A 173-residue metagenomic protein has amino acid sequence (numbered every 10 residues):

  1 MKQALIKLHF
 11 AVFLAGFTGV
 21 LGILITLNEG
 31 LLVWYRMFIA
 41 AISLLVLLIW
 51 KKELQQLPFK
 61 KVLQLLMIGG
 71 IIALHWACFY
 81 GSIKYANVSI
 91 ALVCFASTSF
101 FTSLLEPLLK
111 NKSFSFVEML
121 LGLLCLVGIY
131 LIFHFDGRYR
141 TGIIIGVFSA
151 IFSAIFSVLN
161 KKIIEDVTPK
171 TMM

Functional and structural regions predicted by a protein language model:
M1-F13, A41-M67, F79-Y80, N111-M119 (+2 more regions): Membrane-interface interhelical linkers
M1-W34, G70, L74, C78 (+1 more regions): Glycine-/small-residue-enriched transmembrane alpha-helix faces in small-molecule transporters and effluxers
V12, R36-M37, F95, E118 (+1 more regions): Residue-level recognition of transmembrane alpha-helices in multi-pass small-molecule transporters/permeases
G16-F17, A41-I42, L126: Small-residue-rich packing faces within the transmembrane alpha-helices of Major Facilitator Superfamily
I23, C78-G81, P107, I129-F135: Hydrophobic alpha-helical transmembrane segments
L31, F38-I42, Y80-N111, S149: Specific alpha-helical transmembrane segments that line the substrate/conduction pathway and gating interfaces
Y35, A91-S97, N160-M173: Helix-helix packing/entry segments at the starts of transmembrane helices
L44, L48, L66, G70 (+4 more regions): Hydrophobic transmembrane alpha-helices of multi-pass small-molecule transport proteins
